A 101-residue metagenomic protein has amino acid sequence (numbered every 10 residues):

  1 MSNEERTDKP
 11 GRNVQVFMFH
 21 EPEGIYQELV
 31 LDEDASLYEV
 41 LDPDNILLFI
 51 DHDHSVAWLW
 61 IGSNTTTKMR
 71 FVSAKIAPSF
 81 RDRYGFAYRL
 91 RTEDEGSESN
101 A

Functional and structural regions predicted by a protein language model:
M1-A101: Long, low-complexity regulatory segments enriched in Ser/Thr/Pro/Gly and acidic residues
